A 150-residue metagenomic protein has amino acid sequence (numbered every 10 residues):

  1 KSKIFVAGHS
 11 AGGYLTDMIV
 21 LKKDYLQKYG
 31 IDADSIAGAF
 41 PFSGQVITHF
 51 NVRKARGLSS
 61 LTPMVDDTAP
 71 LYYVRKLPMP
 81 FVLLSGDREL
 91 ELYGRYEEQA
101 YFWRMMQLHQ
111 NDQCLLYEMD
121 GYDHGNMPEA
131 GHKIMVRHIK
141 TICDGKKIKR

Functional and structural regions predicted by a protein language model:
K1-A55: Primarily recognizes the serine-hydrolase "nucleophile elbow" in alpha/beta-hydrolase and SGNH/GDSL folds
I4, F81, C114: Short, conserved active-site loop motifs that form the nucleotide-linked donor/cofactor pocket
A7-A11, D66, G94, E98 (+2 more regions): Extracytoplasmic/periplasmic, Sec-exported soluble proteins
S10, D87-E89, Y122: Residue-level signal for short, function-critical loop segments
M18-K22, R104-H109: Alpha-helical structural signal in soluble globular domains
V20-K23, S43-G44, S85, I142-K147: Sec/Tat-exported extracytoplasmic proteins
G30-G38, S43-R53, S60-A100, R104 (+1 more regions): The feature captures the conserved acid-bearing segment of alpha/beta-hydrolase catalytic domains
L84, A100, L108-R150: C-terminal catalytic histidine-bearing segment of alpha/beta-hydrolase fold enzymes
